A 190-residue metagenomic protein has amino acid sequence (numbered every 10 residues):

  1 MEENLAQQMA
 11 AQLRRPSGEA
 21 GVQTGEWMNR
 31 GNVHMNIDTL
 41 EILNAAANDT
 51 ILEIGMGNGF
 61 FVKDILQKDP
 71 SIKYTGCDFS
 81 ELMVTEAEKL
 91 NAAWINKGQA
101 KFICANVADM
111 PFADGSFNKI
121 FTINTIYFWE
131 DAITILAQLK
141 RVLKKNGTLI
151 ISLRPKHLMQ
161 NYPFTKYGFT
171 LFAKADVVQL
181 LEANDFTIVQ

Functional and structural regions predicted by a protein language model:
M1-A20: N-terminal, positively charged/glycine-rich alpha-helical extensions of SAM-dependent methyltransferases
R30-A47: Conserved alpha-helix/loop element of class I SAM-dependent methyltransferases that forms part of the SAM/SAH-binding
N48, L143-T148: Short glycine-dipeptide loop
T50-D109: Class I SAM-dependent methyltransferase SAM/SAH-binding core
A108-K119: A short acidic, Gly/Pro-enriched loop at the edge of an enzyme's catalytic core that lines a small-molecule cofactor
K119-A132: A short SAM/SAH-binding and catalytic strip from SAM-dependent methyltransferases
I133-K145: A short glycine-rich, Lys/Arg-flanked "PGG" loop and its adjoining helix->strand segment in the class I
T148-V178: Conserved class I S-adenosyl-L-methionine
